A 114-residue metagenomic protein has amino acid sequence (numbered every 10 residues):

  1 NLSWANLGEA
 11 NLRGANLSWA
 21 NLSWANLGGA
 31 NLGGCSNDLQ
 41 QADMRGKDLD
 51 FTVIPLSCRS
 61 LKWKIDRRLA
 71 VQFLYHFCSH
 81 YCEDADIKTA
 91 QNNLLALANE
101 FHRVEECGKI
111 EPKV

Functional and structural regions predicted by a protein language model:
N1-Y75: Tandem repeat scaffolds
D48-V114: N-terminal capping/linker segments that flank leucine-rich repeat
